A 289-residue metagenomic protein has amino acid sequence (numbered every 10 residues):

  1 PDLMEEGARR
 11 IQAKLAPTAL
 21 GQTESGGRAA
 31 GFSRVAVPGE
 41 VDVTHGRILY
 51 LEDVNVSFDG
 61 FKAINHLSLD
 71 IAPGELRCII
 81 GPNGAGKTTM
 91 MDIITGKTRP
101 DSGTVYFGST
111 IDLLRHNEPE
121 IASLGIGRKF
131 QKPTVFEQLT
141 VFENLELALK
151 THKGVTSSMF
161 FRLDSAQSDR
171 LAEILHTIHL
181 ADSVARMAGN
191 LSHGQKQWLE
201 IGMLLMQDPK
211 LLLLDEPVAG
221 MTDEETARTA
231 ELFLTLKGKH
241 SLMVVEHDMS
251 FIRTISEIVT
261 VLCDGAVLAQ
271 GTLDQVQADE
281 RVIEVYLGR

Functional and structural regions predicted by a protein language model:
L49-L51, I64: Conserved structural motif at the start of ABC-family nucleotide-binding domains
I80-P82: The feature captures the beta-strand-to-loop junction immediately N-terminal to the Walker
T95: Helix-to-loop junction immediately C-terminal to a conserved catalytic motif
T104-L124, F161: ABC ATPase NBD Q-loop/coupling interface
L114-R115, I174-N190, Q195: Conserved ABC nucleotide-binding domain
S158-S183, E231: Conserved ABC ATPase "signature" region
L212-E216: Catalytic Walker B motif of ABC-type/P-loop ATPase nucleotide-binding domains
